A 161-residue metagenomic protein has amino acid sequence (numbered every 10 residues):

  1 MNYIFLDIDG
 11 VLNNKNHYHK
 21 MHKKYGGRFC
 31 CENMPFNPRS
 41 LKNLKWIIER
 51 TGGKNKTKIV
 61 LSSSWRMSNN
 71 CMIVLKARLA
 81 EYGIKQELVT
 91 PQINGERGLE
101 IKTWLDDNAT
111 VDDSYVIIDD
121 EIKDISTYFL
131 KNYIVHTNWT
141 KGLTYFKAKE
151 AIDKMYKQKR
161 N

Functional and structural regions predicted by a protein language model:
M1-Y3, D113-S114: Hydrophobic/aromatic side chains embedded in well-ordered alpha-helices
N2-G95: Alpha-helical substrate-recognition element adjacent to the catalytic core
M72-N161: C-terminal cap/substrate-recognition subdomain and adjoining C-terminal extension of metal-dependent phosphatase-like
